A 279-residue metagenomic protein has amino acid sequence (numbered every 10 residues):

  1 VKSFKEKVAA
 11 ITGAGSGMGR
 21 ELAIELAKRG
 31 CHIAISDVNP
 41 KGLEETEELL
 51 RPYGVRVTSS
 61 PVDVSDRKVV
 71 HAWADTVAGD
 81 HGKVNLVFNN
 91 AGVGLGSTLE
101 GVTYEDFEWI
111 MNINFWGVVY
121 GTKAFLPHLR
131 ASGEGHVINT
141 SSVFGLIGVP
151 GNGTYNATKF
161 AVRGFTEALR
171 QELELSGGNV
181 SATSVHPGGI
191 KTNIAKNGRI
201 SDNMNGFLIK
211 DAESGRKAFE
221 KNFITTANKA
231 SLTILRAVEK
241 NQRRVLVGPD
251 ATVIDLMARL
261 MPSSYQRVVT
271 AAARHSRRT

Functional and structural regions predicted by a protein language model:
K2-A34: Canonical Rossmann dinucleotide-binding motif of NAD(H)/NADP(H)-dependent dehydrogenases/reductases, specifically
K5, Y53-R56, T76-V87, L95: A glycine-rich helix->loop->beta "capping" turn within Rossmann-like NAD(P)(H)-dependent oxidoreductase domains
P40-K41, P61-A72, Y104: The beta1-alpha1 cofactor-binding region of Rossmann-like NAD(H)/NADP(H)-dependent oxidoreductases
T98-L99, T103-E108: Substrate-binding pocket helix/loop in short-chain dehydrogenase/reductase
T122, T158: Active-site helix of classical SDR
S142: Residue(s) in the substrate-gating loop at a strand-loop-helix junction that position the organic substrate next
E174-P249: SDR active-site lid
